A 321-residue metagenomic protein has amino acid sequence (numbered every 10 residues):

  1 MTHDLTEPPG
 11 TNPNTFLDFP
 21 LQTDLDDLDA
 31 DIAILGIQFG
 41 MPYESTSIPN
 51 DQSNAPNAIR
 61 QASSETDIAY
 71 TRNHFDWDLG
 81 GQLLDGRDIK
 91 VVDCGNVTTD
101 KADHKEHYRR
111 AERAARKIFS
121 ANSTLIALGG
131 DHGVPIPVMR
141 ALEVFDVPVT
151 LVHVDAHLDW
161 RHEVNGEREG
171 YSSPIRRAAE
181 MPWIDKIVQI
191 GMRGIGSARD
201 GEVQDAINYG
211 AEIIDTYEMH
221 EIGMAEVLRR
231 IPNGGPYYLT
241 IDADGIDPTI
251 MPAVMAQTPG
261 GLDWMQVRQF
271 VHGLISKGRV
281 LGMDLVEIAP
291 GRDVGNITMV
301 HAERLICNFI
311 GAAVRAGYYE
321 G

Functional and structural regions predicted by a protein language model:
T2-G321: Conserved alpha-helical scaffold segments that buttress catalytic/binding sites
